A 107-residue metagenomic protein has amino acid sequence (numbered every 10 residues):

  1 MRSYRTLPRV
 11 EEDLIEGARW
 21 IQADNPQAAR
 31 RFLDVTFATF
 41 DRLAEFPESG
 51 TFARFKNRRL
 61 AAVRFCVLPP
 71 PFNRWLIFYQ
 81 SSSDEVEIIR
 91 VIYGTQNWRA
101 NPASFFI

Functional and structural regions predicted by a protein language model:
M1-V35, T39: Arg/Lys-rich, positively charged N-terminal/basic patches that mediate binding to nucleic acids
R19, P26, D41, E45-S49 (+2 more regions): Generic structural signal for secondary-structure transition and capping sites
R30-R31, T51-F55, A100: Short, hydrophobic secondary-structure boundary micro-motifs
R31-F37, D41, F65-F72: PIN-domain endoribonuclease scaffold, especially VapC-family toxins
E45-D84: Basic/aromatic recognition patch in beta-strand/loop cores that engages polyanionic ligands
L68-I107: Enriched for short, Lys/Arg-rich terminal
